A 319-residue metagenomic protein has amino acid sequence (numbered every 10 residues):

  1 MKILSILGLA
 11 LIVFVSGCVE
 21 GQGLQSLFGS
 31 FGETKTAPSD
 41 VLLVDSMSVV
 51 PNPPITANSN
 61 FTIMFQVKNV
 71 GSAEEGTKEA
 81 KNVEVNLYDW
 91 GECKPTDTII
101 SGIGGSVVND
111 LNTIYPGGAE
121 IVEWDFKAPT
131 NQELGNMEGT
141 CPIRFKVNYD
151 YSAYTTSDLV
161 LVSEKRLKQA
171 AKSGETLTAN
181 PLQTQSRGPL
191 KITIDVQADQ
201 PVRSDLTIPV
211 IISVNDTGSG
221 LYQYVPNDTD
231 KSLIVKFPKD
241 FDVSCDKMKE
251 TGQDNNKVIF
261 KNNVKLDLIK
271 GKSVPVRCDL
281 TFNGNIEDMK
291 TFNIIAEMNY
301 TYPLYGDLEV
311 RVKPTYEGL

Functional and structural regions predicted by a protein language model:
M1-F31: Secretory targeting signatures
G21-S59, T156-S213, Y316: Low-complexity, acidic Ser/Thr/Pro/Gly-rich terminal tails and inter-domain linkers that flank the onset of structured
I55, V67-E74, I212-L221: Asparagine-centered strand-capping/turn motif at beta-strand->loop junctions
N58-M64, T140-P142, L206-V210, K290-I294: Short, solvent-exposed loop/turn segments enriched in Ser/Thr/Gly
A73-V85, T96, T156-L159, T207 (+2 more regions): Short, hydrophobic/aromatic beta-strand segments
E92-L134, S244-N285: Intrinsically disordered, low-complexity Pro/Gly/Ser/Thr-rich segments with frequent PxxP/GP/PP motifs and embedded
L134-L161, F282-Y316: Serine/threonine-enriched low-complexity regions used as flexible
V202-F292: Intrinsically disordered, low-complexity segments enriched in Gly and acidic/Ser/Thr residues that form flexible
